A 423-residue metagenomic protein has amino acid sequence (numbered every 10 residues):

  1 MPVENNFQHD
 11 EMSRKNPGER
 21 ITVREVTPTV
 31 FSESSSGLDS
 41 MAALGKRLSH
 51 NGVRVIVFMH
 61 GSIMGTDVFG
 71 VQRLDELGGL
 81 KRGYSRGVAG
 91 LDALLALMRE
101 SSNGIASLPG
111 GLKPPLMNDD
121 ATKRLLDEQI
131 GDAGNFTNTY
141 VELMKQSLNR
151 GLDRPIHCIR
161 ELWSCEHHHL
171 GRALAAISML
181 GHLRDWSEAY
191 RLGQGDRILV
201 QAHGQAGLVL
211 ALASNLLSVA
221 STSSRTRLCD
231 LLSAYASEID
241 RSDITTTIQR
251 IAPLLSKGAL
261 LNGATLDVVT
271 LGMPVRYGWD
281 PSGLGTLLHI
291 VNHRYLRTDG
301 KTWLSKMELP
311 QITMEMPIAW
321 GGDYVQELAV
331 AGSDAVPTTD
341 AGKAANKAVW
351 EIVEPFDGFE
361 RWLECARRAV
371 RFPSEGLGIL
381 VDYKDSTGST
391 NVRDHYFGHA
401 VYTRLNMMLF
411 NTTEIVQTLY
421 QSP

Functional and structural regions predicted by a protein language model:
M1-R47: Intrinsically disordered, low-structural-confidence terminal and linker regions
A43, H169-Q311: Serine-dependent carboxylesterase/thioesterase catalytic core of lipase-like alpha/beta-hydrolase/SGNH enzymes
S49-V53: Proline/glycine-enriched tight loop/beta-turn segments at coil->beta junctions that connect or precede beta-strands
I56-D196: Active-site catalytic motif of lipid deacylating hydrolases and related acyltransferases
M59-D75, S85-A93, L112-M117, K123-N138 (+3 more regions): Lipolytic serine-hydrolase domain surface
A96-A106, Q201-Q205, R241-D243, L309-I318 (+1 more regions): Noncatalytic linker/hinge segments flanking ATPase motor cores
